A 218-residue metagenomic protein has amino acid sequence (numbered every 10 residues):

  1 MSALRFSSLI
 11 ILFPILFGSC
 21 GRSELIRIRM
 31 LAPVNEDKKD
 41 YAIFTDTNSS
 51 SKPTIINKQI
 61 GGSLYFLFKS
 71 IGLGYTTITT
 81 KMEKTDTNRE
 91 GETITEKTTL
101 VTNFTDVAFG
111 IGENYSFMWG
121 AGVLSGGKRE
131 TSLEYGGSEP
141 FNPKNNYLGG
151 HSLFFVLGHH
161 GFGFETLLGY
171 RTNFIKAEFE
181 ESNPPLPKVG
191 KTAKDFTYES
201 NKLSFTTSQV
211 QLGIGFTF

Functional and structural regions predicted by a protein language model:
M1-L25: Cleavable N-terminal export/targeting peptides
G18-T87, G215-T217: Short glycine/proline- and aromatic-enriched beta-strand/turn motifs that initiate or cap beta-hairpins
S23, G161, S204-F218: Outer-membrane beta-barrel "beta-signal"
A32, G61-F164, F205-T207: Gram-negative (and chloroplast) outer-membrane scaffold detector with strong preference for beta-barrel transmembrane
P33-D37, Y170-N183: Short, solvent-exposed beta-strand-terminating loops
D40-A42, T85-R89, T131-L133, E178-P184: Outer-membrane beta-barrel and related beta-rich outer-membrane complex signature in Gram-negative bacteria
S50-I56, E96-L100, N201: N-terminal export/targeting and maturation segments
Y135-E139, E180-E199: Solvent-exposed loop segments that connect transmembrane elements
